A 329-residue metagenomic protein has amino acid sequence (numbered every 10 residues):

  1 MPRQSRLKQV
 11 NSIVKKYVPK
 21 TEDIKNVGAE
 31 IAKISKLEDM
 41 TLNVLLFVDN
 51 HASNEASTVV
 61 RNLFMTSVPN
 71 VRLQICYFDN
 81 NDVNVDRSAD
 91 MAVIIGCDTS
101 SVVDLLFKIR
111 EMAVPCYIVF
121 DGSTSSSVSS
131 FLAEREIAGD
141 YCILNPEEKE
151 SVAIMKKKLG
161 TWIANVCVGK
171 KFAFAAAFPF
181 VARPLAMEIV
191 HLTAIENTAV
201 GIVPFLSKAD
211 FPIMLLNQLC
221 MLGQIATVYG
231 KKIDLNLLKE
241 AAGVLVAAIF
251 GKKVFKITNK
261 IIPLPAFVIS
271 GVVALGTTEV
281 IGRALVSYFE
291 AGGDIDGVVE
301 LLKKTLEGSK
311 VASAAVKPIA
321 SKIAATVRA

Functional and structural regions predicted by a protein language model:
M1-S5, N62, T66-S67, D82-D86 (+2 more regions): Low-complexity, polar/amphipathic intrinsically disordered segments that mediate membrane, lipid-surface
R3-F78: Conserved G1/Walker A P-loop phosphate-binding module
I34-E38, N50, S57-V71, N81-G139: Conserved C-terminal guanine-recognition region of P-loop GTPase G domains, centered on the G4
A56, C76-Y77, Y117, T124-F172: Canonical P-loop GTPase G-domain recognition
K170, I233, F289-G292: Long, hydrophobic, amphipathic alpha-helical segments used as structural scaffolds
K171-I189: N-terminal targeting leaders of membrane proteins
R183-A284: Membrane-inserting effector segments that mediate pore formation, membrane fusion, or transient membrane insertion
I269-A329: Charge-biased C-terminal accessory regions appended to nucleic-acid-, cytoskeletal NTPase
